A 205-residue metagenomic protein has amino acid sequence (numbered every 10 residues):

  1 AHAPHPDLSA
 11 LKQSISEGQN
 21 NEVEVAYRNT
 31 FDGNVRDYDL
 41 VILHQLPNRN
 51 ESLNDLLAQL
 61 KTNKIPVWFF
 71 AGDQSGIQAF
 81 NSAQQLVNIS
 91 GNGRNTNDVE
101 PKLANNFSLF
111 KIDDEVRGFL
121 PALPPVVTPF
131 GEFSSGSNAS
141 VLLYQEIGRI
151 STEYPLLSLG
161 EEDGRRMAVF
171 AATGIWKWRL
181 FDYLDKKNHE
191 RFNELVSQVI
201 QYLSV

Functional and structural regions predicted by a protein language model:
P4-S204: Acidic, S/T/G-rich, low-cysteine, solvent-exposed domains in lumenal/extracellular/periplasmic regions of secretory
